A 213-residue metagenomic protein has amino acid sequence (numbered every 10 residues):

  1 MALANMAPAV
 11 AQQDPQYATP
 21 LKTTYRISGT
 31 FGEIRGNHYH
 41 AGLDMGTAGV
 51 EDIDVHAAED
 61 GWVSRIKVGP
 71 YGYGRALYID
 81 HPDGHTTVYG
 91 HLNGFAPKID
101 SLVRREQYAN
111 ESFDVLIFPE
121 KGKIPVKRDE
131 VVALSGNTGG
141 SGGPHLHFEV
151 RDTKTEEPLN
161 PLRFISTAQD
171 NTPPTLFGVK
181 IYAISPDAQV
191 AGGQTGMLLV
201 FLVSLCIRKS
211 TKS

Functional and structural regions predicted by a protein language model:
M1-A4: Bacterial N-terminal signal peptides
P8-A76, D80-D83, P119-G122, K127-R128 (+3 more regions): Surface-exposed, glycine-biased beta-strand/turn segments
A48-E51, H56, H85-D129: Short histidine-centered loop motifs in beta-beta connectors
G143-V150: Histidine-centered catalytic micro-motifs
